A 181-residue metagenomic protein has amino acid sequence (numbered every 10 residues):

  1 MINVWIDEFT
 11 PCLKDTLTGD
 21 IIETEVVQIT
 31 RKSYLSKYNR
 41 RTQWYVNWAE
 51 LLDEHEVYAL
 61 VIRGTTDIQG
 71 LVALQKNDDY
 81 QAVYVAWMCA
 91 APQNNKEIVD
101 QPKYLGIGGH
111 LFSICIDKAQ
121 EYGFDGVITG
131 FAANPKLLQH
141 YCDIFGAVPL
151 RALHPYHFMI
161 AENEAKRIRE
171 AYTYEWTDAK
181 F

Functional and structural regions predicted by a protein language model:
M1-P102, H110, D117-T129, K136 (+1 more regions): Non-catalytic substrate-recognition and accessory regions of acyl/acetyltransferase enzymes
